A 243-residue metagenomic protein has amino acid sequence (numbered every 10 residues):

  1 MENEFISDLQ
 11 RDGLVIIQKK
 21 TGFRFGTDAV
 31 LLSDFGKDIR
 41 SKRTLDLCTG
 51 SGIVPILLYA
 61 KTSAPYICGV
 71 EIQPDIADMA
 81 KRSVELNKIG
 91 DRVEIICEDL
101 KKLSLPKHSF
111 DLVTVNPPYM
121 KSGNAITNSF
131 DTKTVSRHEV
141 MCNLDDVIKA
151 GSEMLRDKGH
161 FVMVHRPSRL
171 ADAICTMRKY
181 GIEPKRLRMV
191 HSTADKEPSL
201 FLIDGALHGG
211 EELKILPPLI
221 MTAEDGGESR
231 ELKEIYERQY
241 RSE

Functional and structural regions predicted by a protein language model:
K42-C48: Conserved class I S-adenosyl-L-methionine
S51-A64: Conserved SAM-binding loop of SAM-dependent methyltransferases across substrates and taxa, primarily the Class I
Y66-E71: Conserved SAM-binding motif I beta-strand of class I
K81-L105: S-adenosyl-L-methionine
S104-V113: A short acidic, Gly/Pro-enriched loop at the edge of an enzyme's catalytic core that lines a small-molecule cofactor
H108, P117-D146: Mobile active-site "lid"/loop adjacent to the S-adenosyl-L-methionine
M141-S192, K196-P198: Conserved Class I SAM-dependent methyltransferase catalytic core
E197-E243: SAM/dcSAM-binding transferase cores
